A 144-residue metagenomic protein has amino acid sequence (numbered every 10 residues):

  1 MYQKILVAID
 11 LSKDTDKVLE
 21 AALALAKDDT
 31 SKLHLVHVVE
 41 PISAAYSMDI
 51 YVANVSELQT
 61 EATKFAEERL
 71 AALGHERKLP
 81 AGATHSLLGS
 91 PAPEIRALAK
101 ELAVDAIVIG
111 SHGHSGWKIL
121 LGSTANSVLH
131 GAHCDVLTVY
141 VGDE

Functional and structural regions predicted by a protein language model:
M1-K17, A45, L79, G131-E144: Intrinsically disordered or low-complexity boundary/linker segments at protein termini and domain junctions
Q3-V52: Small/aliphatic-rich secondary-structure junction motif
V36, A83-L87, L137: General small-molecule cofactor/ligand-binding pocket signal
A53-F65: A short acidic, glycine-rich active-site loop that binds or catalyzes chemistry on phosphate/adenosine moieties
F65, S86-S90, H112: Short beta->alpha linker loops
G74-I107, E144: Structural beta-alpha unit
L98-E144: Gly/Ser-rich helix-loop-strand patches that form or flank binding pockets for ribonucleotide-derived cofactors
